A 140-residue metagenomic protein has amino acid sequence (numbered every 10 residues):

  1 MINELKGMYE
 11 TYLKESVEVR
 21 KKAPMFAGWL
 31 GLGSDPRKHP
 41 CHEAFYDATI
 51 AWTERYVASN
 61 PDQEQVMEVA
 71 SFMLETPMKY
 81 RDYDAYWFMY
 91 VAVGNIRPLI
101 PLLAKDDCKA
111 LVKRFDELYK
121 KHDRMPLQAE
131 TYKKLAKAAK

Functional and structural regions predicted by a protein language model:
M1-K140: Non-catalytic all-alpha helical scaffold/repeat segments
